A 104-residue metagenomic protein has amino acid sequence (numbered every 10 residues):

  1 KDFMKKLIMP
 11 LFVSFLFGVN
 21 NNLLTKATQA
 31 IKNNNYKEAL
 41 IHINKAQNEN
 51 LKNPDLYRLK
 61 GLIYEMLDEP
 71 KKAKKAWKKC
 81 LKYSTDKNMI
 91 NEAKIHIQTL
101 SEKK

Functional and structural regions predicted by a protein language model:
N20-I31, R58: Alpha-helical tetratricopeptide repeat
N21-N22, D55, N88-E92: Start-of-helix register in tetratricopeptide repeats
K32-N33, M66, H96-K103: Register position in tetratricopeptide repeats
L59, E92-H96: Canonical tetratricopeptide repeat
